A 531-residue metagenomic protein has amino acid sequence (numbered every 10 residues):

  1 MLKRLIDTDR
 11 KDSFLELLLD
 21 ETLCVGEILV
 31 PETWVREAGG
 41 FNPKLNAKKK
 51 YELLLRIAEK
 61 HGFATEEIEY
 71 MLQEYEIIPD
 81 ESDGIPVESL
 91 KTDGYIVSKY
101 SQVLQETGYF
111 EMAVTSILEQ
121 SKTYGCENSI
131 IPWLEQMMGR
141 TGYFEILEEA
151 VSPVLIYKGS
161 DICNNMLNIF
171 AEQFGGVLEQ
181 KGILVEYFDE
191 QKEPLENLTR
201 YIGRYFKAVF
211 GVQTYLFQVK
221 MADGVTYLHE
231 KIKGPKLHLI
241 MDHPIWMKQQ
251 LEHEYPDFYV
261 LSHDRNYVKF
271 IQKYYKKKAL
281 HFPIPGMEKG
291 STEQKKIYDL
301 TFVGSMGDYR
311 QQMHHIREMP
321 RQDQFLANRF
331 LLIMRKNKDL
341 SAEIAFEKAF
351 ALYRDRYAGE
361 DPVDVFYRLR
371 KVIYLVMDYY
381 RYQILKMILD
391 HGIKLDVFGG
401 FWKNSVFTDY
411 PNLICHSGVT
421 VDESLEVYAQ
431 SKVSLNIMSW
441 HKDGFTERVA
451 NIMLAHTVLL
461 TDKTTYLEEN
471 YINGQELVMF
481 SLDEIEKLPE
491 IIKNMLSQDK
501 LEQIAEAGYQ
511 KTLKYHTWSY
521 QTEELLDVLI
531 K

Functional and structural regions predicted by a protein language model:
M1-K3: Conserved donor NDP-sugar-binding/catalytic core segment of glycosyltransferases
D7-I96, T107-V114: Conserved nucleotide-sugar donor-binding catalytic segment
I28, A47-L54, D264-R265, D378-Y382 (+2 more regions): Conserved glycosyltransferase catalytic-site signature
P86-L147, K394: C-terminal, non-catalytic tails of nucleotide-sugar-dependent glycosyltransferases
M138-P235, F366-K371, L375-Y379, I504 (+1 more regions): N-terminal pre-catalytic "stem/leader" segment of glycosyltransferase-like enzymes
S152, Y157-F170, Y274-K442, T464-L467: Nucleotide-sugar donor-binding catalytic core of glycosyltransferases
L155-I162, I169-K192, H253-E254, R265 (+3 more regions): Catalytic binding pocket for nucleotide-activated donors in carbohydrate/polymer assembly enzymes
H229-H243, Y259-S262, T301: Active-site proximal beta-strand in glycosyltransferases
